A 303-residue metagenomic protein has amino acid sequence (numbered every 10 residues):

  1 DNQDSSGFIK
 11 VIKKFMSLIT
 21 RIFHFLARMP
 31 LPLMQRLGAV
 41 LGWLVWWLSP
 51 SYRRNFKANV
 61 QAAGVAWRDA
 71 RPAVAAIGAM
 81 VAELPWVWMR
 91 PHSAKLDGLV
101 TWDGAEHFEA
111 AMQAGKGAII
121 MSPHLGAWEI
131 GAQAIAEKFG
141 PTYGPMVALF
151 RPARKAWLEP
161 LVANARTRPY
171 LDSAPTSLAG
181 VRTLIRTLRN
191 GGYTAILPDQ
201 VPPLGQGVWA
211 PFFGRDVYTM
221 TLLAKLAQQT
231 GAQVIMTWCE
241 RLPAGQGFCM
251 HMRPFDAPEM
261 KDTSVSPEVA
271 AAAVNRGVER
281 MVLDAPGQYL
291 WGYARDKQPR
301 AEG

Functional and structural regions predicted by a protein language model:
S5-S6: Intrinsic disorder
I12-S122, A127, L161-A163: Membrane-anchoring hydrophobic helices of lipid-metabolizing enzymes
K13-S17, A165, S173-L188: N-terminal-biased segments
L48-S49, A63-A75, A110, E137 (+1 more regions): Non-catalytic C-terminal accessory region of glycerolipid acyltransferases and related lyso-lipid remodeling enzymes
G98-W102, K155, A174-L178, D216-V217 (+1 more regions): A conditional alpha-helix N-cap/helix-loop micro-motif detector
A114-T176, L204-Q206, P211: Catalytic core of membrane glycerolipid acyltransferases/transacylases, capturing the structured, soluble-facing
